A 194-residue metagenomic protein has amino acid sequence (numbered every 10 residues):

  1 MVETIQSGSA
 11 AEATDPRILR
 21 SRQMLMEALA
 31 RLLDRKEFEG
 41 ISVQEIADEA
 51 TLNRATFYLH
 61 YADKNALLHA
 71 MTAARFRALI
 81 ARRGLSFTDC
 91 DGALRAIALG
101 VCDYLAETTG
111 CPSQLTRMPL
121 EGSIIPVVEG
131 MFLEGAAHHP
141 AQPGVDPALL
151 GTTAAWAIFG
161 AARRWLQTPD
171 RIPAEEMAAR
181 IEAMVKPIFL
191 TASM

Functional and structural regions predicted by a protein language model:
M1-L19, A192-M194: N-terminal intrinsically disordered/low-complexity leader segments
S7-A11, M26, G110-R117, E129-F132: Contiguous segments within soluble domain cores/interaction surfaces
L19-A30, D34, E39-V43, D48-T51 (+2 more regions): An amphipathic alpha-helix adjacent to DNA-recognition modules
A30-D34, I80, A106, L133 (+3 more regions): Short amphipathic alpha-helical interface segments enriched in basic and hydrophobic/aromatic residues, used as
I41-S42, S113-T116, A174: Short, hydrophobic secondary-structure boundary micro-motifs
R83-S113, E121: Hydrophobic alpha-helical connector segments
R95-L99, T116-G160, E175-E176, A183-K186 (+1 more regions): Amphipathic alpha-helical packing segments from all-alpha helical-bundle domains
T168-P173: Inter-helical turn/loop segments and adjacent helix faces that build the functional surface of alpha-helical bundle
